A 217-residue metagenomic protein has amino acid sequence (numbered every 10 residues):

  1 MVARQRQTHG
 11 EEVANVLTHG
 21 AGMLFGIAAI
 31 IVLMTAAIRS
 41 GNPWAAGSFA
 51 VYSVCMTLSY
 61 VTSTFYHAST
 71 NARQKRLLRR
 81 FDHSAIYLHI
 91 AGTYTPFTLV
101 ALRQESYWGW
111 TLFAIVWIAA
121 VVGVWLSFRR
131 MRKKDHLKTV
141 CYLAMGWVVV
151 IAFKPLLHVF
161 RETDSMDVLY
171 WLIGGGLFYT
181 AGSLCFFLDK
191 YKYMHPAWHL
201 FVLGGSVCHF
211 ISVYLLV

Functional and structural regions predicted by a protein language model:
M1-V217: Multi-pass alpha-helical transmembrane bundles in non-GPCR membrane proteins that perform intramembrane catalysis
